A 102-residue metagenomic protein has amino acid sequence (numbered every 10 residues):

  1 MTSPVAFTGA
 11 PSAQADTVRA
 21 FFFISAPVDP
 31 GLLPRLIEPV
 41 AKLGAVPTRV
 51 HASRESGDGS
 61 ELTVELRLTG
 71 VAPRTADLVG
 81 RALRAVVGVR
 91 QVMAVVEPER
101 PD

Functional and structural regions predicted by a protein language model:
T2-D102: A conserved regulatory-domain signal marking ACT and ACT-like small-molecule sensing domains and adjacent regulatory
